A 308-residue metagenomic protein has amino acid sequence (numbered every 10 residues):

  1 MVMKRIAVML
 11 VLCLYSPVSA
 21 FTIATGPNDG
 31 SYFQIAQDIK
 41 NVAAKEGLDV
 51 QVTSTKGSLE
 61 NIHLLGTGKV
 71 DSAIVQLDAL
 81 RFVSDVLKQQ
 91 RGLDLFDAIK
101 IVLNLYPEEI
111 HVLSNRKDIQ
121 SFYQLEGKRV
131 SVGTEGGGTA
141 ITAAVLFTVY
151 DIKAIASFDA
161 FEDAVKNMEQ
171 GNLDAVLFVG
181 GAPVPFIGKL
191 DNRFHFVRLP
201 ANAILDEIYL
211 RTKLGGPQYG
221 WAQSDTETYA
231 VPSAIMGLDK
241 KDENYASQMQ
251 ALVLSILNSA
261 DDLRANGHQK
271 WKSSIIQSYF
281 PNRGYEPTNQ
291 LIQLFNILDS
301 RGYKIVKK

Functional and structural regions predicted by a protein language model:
R5-V18: Sec-dependent N-terminal signal peptides
F21-A44, Q51, E108-K166, Q170: Bilobed "Venus flytrap"/periplasmic-binding protein-like clamshell domains and structurally analogous long
I23-A24, D29-Q76, Q223: Extracytoplasmic small-molecule ligand-binding "clamshell" domains of the periplasmic binding protein/Venus flytrap
T53-G92, V165-N167, A182-L190: Pocket-flanking alpha-helical
L77, K88, I152-Y245: Pocket-lining segment of extracytoplasmic ligand-binding domains
G92-L105, Q218-T226: A structural signal for short loop-to-beta-strand junctions that line the ligand-binding cleft of periplasmic/secreted
R129, G133-L146, R211-P281: Ligand-binding clefts/hinges and TM-proximal coupling segments of bilobed small-molecule sensing domains
D163-N172, V176, G180-D191, F196-R198 (+2 more regions): An extracytoplasmic/periplasmic, membrane-proximal ligand-sensing/linker region
